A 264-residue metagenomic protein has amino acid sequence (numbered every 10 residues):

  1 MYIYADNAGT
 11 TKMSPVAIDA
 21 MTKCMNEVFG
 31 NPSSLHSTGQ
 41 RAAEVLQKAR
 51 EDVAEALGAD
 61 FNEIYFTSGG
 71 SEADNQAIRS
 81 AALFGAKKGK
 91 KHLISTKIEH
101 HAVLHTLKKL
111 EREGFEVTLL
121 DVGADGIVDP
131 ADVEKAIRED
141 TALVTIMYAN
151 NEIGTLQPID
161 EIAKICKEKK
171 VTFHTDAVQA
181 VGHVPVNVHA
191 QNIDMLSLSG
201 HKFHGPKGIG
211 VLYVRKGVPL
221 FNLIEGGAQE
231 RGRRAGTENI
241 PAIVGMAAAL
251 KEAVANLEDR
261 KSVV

Functional and structural regions predicted by a protein language model:
M1-V264: Pyridoxal 5′-phosphate
